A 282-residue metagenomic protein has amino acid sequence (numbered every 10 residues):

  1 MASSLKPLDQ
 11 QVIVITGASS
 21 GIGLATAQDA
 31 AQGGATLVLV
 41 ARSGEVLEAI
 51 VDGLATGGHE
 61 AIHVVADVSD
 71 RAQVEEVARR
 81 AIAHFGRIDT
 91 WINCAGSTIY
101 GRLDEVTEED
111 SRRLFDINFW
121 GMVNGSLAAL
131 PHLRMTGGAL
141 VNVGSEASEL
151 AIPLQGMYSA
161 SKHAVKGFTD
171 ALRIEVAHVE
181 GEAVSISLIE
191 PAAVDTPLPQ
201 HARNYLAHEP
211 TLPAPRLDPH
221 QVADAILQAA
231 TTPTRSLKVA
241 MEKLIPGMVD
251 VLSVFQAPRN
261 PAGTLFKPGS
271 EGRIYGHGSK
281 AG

Functional and structural regions predicted by a protein language model:
V12, S19-S20: Conserved glycine-rich cofactor-binding loop
G33-A49: Conserved glycine-rich Rossmann-like NAD(P)H-binding loop of the short-chain dehydrogenase/reductase
V65-E76, E108: The beta1-alpha1 cofactor-binding region of Rossmann-like NAD(H)/NADP(H)-dependent oxidoreductases
R102-L103, D110-R112: Substrate-binding pocket helix/loop in short-chain dehydrogenase/reductase
S126, S161: Active-site helix of classical SDR
S145: Residue(s) in the substrate-gating loop at a strand-loop-helix junction that position the organic substrate next
H178-P261: SDR active-site lid
